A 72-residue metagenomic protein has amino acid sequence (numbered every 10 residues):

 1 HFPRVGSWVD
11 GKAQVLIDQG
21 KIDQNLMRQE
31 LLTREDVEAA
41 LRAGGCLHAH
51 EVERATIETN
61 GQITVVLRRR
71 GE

Functional and structural regions predicted by a protein language model:
H1-T59, I63-E72: Canonical alpha-helical transmembrane segment with a positive-inside/aromatic-interface signature
